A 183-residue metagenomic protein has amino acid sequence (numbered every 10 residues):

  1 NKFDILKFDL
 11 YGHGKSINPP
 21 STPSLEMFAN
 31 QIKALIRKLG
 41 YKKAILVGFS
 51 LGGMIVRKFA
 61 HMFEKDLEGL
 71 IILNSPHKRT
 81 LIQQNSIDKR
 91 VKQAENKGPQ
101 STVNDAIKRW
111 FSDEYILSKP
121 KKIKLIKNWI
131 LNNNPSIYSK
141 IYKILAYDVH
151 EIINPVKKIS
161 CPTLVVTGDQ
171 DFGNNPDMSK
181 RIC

Functional and structural regions predicted by a protein language model:
D4-V47, M62: Active-site loop/oxyanion-hole signature of alpha/beta-hydrolase fold enzymes
S16-T22, L81-Q84, P176-D177: Conserved catalytic-core motifs of eukaryotic protein kinase domains, centered on the activation segment
L39-L81: Conserved hydrolase catalytic core segment
L81-N85, K97-K157: Conserved alpha/beta-hydrolase catalytic His-Asp/Glu region
I152, C161, N175-C183: Short alpha-helix in the alpha/beta-hydrolase fold that links the catalytic acid
I159, V165-T167: Short beta-strand/loop motif that positions the catalytic acidic residue of the alpha/beta-hydrolase fold
D169-N174: Acidic catalytic loop of the alpha/beta-hydrolase fold
